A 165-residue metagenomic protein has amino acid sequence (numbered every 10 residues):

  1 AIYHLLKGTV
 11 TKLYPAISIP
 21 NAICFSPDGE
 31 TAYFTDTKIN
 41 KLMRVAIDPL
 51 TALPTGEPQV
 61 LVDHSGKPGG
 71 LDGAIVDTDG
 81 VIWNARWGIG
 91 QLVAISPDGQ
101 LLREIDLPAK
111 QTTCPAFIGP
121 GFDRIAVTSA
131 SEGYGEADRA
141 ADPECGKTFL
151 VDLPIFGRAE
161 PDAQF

Functional and structural regions predicted by a protein language model:
A1-I2, K12-A32, H64-V81, A109-R124 (+1 more regions): Beta-rich, blade/repeat-based domains predominating in secreted/periplasmic proteins but also intracellular
L6-K7, V93-E104, K110-Q111, F117-G119 (+1 more regions): Flexible "stalk/tail and boundary" regions
T9-P15, E57-H64, Q100-I105: A short beta-strand motif characteristic of beta-propeller blades
I19-N21, K38, E57, G70 (+3 more regions): Beta-rich catalytic cores
T37, I47, W87, P120 (+1 more regions): Short loop/turn segments immediately following the C-termini of beta-strands
N40-K41, V45-P49, V62-Q100: Loop/turn-rich, solvent-exposed surfaces of beta-rich toroidal or solenoidal domains
V45-L53, L153-R158: Short loop/turn segments immediately following beta-strands, especially the blade-tip and inter-blade linker loops
A116-F165: Blade-level signature of beta-propeller repeat domains, shared across WD40, Kelch, NHL, RCC1 and BNR/Asp-box propellers
